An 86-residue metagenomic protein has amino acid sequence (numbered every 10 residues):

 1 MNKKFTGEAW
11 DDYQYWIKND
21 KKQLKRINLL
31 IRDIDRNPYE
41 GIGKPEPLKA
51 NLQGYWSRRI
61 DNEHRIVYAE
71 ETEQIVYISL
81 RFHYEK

Functional and structural regions predicted by a protein language model:
N2, D11-L24, I42, K49 (+2 more regions): Enriched for short, Lys/Arg-rich terminal
G7: Aromatic/basic micro-patches that form nucleic-acid/chromatin recognition or nuclease catalytic surfaces
L24-N37: Compact soluble domain cores
